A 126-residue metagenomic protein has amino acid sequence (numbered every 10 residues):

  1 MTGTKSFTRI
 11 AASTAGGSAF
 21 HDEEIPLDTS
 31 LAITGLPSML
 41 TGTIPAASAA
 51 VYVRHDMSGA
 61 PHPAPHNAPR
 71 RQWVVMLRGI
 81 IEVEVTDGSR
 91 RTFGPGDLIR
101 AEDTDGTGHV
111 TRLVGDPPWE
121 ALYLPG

Functional and structural regions predicted by a protein language model:
M1-A12: Short acidic, Pro/Gly- and aromatic-enriched capping/linker segments at domain boundaries
A11-S13, E84, R112-V114: A generic structural motif
T14-A64, P117-G126: A short glycine-rich, His/Asp/Glu-containing loop-to-beta-strand
I25-L27, T86-T104: Short acidic-glycine-tyrosine-enriched beta hairpin
S30-L31, R91, T107-L113: Short, Lys/Arg- and Gly-enriched loop/turn segments at beta-strand edges
P65-N67, H109: Histidine-centered active-site/metal-ligand motif
N67, W73-G94: A short beta-strand-loop-beta hairpin characteristic of the jelly-roll/cupin
L98-T104, V110-G126: A short hydrophobic beta-strand segment most commonly corresponding to one strand of the jelly-roll/cupin
